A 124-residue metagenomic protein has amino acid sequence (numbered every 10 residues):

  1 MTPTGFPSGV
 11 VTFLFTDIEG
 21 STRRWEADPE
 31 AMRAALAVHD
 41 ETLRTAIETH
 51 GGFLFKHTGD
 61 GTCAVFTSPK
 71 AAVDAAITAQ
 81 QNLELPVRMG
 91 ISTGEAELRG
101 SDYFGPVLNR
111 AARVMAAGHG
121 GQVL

Functional and structural regions predicted by a protein language model:
M1-A75, N82: Catalytic NTP-binding/metal-coordinating core of nucleotidyl cyclase/transferase enzymes
T4, E41, T45, C63-L124: Catalytic beta-strand-to-alpha-helix segment of the class III nucleotidyl cyclase homology domain
